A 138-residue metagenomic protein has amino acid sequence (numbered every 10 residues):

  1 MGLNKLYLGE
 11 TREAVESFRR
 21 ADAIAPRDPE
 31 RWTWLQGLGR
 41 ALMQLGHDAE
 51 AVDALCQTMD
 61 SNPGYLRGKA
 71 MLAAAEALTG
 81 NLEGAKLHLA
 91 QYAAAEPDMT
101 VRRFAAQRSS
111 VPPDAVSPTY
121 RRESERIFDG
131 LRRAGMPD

Functional and structural regions predicted by a protein language model:
G2-D138: Alpha-helical protein-protein interaction modules
